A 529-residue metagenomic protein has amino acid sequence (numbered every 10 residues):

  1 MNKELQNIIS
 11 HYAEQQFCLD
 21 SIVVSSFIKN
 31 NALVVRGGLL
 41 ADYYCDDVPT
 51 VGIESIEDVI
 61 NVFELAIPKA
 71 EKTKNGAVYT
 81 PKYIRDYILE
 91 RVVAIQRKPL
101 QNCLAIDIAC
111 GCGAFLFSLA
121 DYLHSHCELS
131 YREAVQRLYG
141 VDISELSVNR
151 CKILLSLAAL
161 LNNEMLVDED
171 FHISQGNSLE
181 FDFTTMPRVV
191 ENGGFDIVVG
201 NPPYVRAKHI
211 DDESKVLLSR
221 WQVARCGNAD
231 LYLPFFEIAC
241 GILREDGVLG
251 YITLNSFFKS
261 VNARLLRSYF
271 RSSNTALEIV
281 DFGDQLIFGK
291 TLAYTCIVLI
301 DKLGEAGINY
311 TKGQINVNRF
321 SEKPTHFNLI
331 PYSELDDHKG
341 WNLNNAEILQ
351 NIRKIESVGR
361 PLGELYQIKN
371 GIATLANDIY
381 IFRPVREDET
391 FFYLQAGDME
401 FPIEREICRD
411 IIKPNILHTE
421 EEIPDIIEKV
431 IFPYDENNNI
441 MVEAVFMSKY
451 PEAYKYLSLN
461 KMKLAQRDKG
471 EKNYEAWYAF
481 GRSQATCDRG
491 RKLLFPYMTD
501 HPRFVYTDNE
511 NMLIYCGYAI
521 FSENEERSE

Functional and structural regions predicted by a protein language model:
M1-L154, D182-T185, P202, Y232-F235 (+1 more regions): Class I S-adenosyl-L-methionine
I8-A13, V48-P49, P68-A77, Q101-I106 (+7 more regions): Glycine- and acidic
Y79-I84, C110, F117, I143-V148 (+6 more regions): Signature of N6-adenine DNA methyltransferases within the class I
Q96, E128-L129, I330-Y332, Y506-N511: Short, flexible, solvent-exposed loop/turn segments with mixed acidic/basic and small polar residues
C103, Q136, D196, L277 (+1 more regions): Conserved acidic residues
F117-S118, Y131, K208, R503-T507 (+1 more regions): Extended hydrophobic-aromatic, low-complexity segments
A134, E169, S174, Y294-C296 (+4 more regions): Residues that flank catalytic or metal-binding motifs in active/ligand-binding sites
Q350-E529: Polybasic, glycine- and aromatic-enriched phosphate-binding surface used to engage nucleic acids
